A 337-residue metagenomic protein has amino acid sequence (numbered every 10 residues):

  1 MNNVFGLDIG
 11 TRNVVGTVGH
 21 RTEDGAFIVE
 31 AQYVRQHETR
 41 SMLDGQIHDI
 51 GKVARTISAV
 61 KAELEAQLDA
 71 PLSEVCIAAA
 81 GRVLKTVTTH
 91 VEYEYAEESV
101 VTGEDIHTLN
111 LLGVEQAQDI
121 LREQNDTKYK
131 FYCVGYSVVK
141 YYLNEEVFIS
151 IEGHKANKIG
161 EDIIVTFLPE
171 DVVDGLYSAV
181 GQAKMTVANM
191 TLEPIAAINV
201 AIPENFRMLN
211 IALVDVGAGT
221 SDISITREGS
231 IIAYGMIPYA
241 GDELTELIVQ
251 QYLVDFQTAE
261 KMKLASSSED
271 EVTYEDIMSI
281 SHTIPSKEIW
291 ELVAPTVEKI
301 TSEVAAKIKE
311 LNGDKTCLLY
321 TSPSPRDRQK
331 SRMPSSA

Functional and structural regions predicted by a protein language model:
M1-N13, T17-V75, A79-I211, S230-I232 (+5 more regions): Nucleotide/phosphate-binding catalytic cleft detector across ATP-hydrolyzing and phosphate-transferring enzymes
T11, G217-G219, R326-D327: Short, glycine/acidic-enriched loop or turn micro-motifs at the edges of active sites
E204-L264: Acidic, glycine-rich loop-and-beta core segments that form the ion-binding/anion-interacting portion of active sites
L253, L264, A305, K309-G313: Hydrophobic alpha-helix feature that most strongly marks membrane-spanning transmembrane helices and their immediate
T296-A305: A general structural motif
Y320-Q329: Conserved small/polar residues in nucleotide/adenosyl-binding loops
S322, S336-A337: Nucleotide-binding motor/catalytic cores of P-loop/tubulin-like NTPases across gene-expression machines
S331-S335: Hydrophobic alpha-helical segments, chiefly the membrane-spanning helices and signal/signal-anchor peptides
